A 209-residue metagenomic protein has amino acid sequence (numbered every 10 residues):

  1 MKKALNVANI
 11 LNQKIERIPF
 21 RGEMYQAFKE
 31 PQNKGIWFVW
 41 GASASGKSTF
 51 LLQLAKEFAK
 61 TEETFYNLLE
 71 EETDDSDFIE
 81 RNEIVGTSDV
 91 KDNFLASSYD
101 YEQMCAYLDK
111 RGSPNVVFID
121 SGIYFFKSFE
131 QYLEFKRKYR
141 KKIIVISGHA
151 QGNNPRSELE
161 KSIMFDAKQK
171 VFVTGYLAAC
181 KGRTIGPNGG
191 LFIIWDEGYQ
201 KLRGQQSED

Functional and structural regions predicted by a protein language model:
M1-K14: Charged, amphipathic alpha-helical linker segments immediately N-terminal to NTP-binding catalytic cores
I15-Q32: Pre-Walker A adenine-sensing motif
E30-P31, E57-K60, S88, L108-G112 (+2 more regions): Conserved catalytic network of the ASCE P-loop NTPase/AAA+ motor domain
Q32-Q103: Conserved P-loop
S45, E72-T73, E102, G122-K127 (+1 more regions): Short acidic, S/G/P-rich loop/turn micro-motifs used as interaction or catalytic elements
L95-S147: Phosphate-binding/switch loop-helix module in NTP-utilizing enzymes
R137-D209: Phosphate-binding/switch region of NTP-binding enzymes
